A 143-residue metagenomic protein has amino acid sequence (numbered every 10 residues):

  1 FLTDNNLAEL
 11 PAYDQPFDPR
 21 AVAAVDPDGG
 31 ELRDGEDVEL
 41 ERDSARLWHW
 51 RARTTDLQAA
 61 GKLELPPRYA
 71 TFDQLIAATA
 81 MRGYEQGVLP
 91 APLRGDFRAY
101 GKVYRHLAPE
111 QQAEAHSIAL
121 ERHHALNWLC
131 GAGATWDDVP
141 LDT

Functional and structural regions predicted by a protein language model:
F1-T143: Extended, charge-rich alpha-helical interface modules
